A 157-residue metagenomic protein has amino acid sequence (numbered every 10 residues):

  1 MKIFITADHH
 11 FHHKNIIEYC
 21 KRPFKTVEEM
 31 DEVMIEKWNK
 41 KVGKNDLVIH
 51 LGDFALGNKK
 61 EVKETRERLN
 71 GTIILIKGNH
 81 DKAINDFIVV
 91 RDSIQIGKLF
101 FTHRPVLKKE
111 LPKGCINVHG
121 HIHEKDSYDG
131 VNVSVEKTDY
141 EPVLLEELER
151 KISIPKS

Functional and structural regions predicted by a protein language model:
K2-A7, F11-S93: Core catalytic region of metal-dependent phosphoesterases/phosphodiesterases, especially metallo-beta-lactamase-like
K2-H10, K98-P105, N132-S134: Active-site-proximal beta-strand elements of phosphoester/diester hydrolases
H9-H12, F101, C115-K125: Histidine-centered catalytic micro-motifs
I17-E18, I35, L107-C115, I122-S157: Binuclear metal-dependent phosphoesterase catalytic core
P23-T26, R68-N70, V118-H123, R150-S153: Short, low-complexity, polar/charged sequence segments that are solvent-exposed and flexible
D31, Q95-K113: Short, motif-level signal for alpha-helix interfacial/capping segments enriched in acidic residues and aromatics/proline
T72-I74, I84-L99, G114-V118, Y128-K137: Active-site regions of enzymes building and remodeling cell-envelope glycoconjugates
V89-V90, T102, L145-E146: Short amphipathic beta-strand/extended segments with alternating polar/hydrophobic composition
